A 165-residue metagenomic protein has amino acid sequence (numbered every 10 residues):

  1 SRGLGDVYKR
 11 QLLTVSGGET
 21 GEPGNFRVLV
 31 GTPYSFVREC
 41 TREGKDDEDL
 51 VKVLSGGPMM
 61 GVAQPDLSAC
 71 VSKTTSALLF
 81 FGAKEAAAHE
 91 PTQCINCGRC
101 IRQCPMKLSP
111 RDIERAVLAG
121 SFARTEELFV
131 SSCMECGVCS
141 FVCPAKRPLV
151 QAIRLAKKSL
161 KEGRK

Functional and structural regions predicted by a protein language model:
S1-Y8: Short, small-residue-biased leader/transition segments that mark boundaries at the very start of proteins
D6, E43-I95: Active-site gating/interface segments in enzymes
K9-P23: Eukaryote-biased recognition of intrinsically disordered, low-complexity regulatory segments
R10-L12, D46-G56, R124-E127, V150: Flexible, glycine/charged-enriched surface loops at secondary-structure junctions
E22-G24, G44-K45: Short beta-strands and strand-coil junctions in structured, solvent-facing domains, enriched
P23-T32: Short, contiguous acidic and Ser/Thr-rich linear segments
G31-D46: Short amphipathic, charge-patterned alpha-helical segments
T75-P91, I101, P105-F141, A145-K165: Ferredoxin-type iron-sulfur electron-transfer modules in oxidoreductases and energy-metabolism complexes
